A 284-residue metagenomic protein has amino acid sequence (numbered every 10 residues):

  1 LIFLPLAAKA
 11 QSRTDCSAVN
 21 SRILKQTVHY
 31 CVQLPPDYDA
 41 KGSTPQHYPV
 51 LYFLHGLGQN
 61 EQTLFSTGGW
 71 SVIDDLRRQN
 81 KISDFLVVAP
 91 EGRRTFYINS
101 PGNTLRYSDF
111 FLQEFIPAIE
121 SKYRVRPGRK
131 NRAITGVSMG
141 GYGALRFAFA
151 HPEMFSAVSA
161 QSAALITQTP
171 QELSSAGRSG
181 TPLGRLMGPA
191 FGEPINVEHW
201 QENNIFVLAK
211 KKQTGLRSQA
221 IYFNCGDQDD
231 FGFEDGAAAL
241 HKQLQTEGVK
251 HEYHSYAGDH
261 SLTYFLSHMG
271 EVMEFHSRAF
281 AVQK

Functional and structural regions predicted by a protein language model:
L1-A10: Hydrophobic h-region of N-terminal signal peptides that target proteins for export in Gram-negative bacteria
Q11-K284: Non-catalytic cap/lid and distal C-terminal segments of serine-dependent acyl enzymes
